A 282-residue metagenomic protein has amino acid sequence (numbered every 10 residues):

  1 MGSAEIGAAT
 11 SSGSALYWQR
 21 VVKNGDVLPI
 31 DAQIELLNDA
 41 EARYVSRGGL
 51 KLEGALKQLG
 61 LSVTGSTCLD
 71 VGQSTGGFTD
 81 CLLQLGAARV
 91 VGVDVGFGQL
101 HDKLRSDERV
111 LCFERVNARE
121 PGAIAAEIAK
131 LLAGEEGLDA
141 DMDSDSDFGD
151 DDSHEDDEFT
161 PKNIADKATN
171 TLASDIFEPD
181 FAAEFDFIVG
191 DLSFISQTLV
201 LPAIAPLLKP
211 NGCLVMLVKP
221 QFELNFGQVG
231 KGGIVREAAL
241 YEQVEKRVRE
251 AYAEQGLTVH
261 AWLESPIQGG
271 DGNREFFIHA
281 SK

Functional and structural regions predicted by a protein language model:
G2-S62: S4-like RNA-binding module at protein N-termini
T64-S74: Conserved class I S-adenosyl-L-methionine
T75-G86: Conserved SAM-binding loop of SAM-dependent methyltransferases across substrates and taxa, primarily the Class I
A88-V91: Short beta-strand element of Class I
V93, F97-A183, L192: S-adenosyl-L-methionine
T198-C213: A short glycine-rich, Lys/Arg-flanked "PGG" loop and its adjoining helix->strand segment in the class I
P220-E237: Short, glycine-/aromatic-enriched active-site segment of Class I SAM-dependent methyltransferases
I267-K282: Core SAM-dependent methyltransferase catalytic element
